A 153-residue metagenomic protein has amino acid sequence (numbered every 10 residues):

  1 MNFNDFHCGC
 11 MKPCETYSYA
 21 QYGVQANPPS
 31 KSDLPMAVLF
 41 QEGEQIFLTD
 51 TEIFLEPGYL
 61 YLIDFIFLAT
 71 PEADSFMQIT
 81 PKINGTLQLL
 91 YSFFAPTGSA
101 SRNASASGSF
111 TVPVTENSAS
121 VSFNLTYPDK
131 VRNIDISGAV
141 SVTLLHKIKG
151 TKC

Functional and structural regions predicted by a protein language model:
N2-C153: Extracellular jelly-roll beta-sandwich "head" domains, especially the C-terminal globular C1q domain
